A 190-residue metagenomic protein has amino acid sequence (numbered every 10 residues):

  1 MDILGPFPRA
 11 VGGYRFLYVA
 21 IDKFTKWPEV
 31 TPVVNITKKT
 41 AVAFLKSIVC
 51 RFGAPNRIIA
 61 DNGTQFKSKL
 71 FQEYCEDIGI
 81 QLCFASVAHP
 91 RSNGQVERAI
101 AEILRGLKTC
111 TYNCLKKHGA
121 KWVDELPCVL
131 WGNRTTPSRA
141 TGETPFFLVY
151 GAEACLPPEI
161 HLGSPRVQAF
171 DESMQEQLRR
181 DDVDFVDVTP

Functional and structural regions predicted by a protein language model:
M1-P190: Integrase module of LTR retroelements
